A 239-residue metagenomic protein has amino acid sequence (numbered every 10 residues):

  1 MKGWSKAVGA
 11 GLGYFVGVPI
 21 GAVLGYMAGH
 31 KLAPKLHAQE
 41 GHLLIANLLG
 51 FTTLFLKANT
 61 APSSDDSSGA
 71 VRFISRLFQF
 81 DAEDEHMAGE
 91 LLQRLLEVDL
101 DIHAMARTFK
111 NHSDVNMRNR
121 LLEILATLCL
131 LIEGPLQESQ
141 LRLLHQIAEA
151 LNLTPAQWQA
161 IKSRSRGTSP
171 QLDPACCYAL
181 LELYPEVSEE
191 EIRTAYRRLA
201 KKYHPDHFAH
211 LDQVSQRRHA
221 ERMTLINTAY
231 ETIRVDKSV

Functional and structural regions predicted by a protein language model:
M1-V239: Small-residue-enriched hydrophobic alpha-helices in membranes
